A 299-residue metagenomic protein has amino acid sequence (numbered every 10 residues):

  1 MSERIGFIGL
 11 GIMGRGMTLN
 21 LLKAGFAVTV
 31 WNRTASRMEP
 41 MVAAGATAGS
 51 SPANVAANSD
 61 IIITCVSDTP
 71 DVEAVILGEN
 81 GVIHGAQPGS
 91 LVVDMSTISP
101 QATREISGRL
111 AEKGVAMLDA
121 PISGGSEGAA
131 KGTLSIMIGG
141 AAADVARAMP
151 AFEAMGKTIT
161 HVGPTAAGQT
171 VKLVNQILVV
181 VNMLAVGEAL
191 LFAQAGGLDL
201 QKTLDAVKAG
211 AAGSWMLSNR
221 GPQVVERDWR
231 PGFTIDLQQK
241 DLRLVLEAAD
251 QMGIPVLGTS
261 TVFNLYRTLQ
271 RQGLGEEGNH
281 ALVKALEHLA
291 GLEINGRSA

Functional and structural regions predicted by a protein language model:
M1-T64, S90, M95-S96, S126: NAD(P)+-binding Rossmann beta1-loop-alpha1 motif at the extreme N-terminus of oxidoreductases
I5, T97-V180: Rossmann-fold dinucleotide-binding core
M17-T18, R37, I106, A151 (+1 more regions): Hydrophobic residues within alpha-helices that form the first helical element adjacent to the glycine-rich loop
V28, A48, M117-L118, I159 (+2 more regions): Hydrophobic beta-strand scaffold residues
P52-T64, D68-V115: Rossmann-fold NAD(P) dinucleotide-binding segment
K131-G139, T160, P164-G196, D205-N219 (+1 more regions): Active-site-proximal catalytic alpha-helix in oxidoreductases
T165, Q169, G213-A281, S298: Interdomain hinge/lid region at the active-site interface of Rossmann-like NAD(P)-dependent oxidoreductases
